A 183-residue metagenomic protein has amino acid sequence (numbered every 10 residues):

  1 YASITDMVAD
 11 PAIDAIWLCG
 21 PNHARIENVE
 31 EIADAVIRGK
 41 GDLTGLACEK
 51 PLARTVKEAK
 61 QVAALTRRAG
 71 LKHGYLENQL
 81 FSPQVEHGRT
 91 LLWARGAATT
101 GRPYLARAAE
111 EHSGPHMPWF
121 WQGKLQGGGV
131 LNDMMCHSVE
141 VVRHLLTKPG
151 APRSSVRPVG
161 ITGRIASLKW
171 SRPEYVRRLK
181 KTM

Functional and structural regions predicted by a protein language model:
Y1-A2, C48, E77, G163-I165: Short loop/edge segments at beta-strand edges and connector loops that shape dinucleotide/nucleotide cofactor-binding
Y1-A9: Short acidic low-complexity segments
S3, N28, S138-V141: Hydrophobic alpha-helical segments typical of transmembrane helices and their membrane-interface/capping positions
V8, A15, I26-L80: Beta-strand-loop-alpha-helix segment that lines the small-molecule cofactor/substrate pocket of alpha/beta enzymes
I13-I16, L43, G96, T100-P103: Local beta-strand N-terminus motif with an aromatic residue
C19-H23: N-terminal glycine-rich "phosphate-gripper" loop used for MgATP/nucleotide binding and carboxylate activation
A24-R25, P115: Short glycine-rich, flexible loops that bind phosphorylated cofactors or substrates
K72, Q79-T182: Predominantly a Rossmann-like dinucleotide-binding segment in NAD(P)-dependent oxidoreductases
